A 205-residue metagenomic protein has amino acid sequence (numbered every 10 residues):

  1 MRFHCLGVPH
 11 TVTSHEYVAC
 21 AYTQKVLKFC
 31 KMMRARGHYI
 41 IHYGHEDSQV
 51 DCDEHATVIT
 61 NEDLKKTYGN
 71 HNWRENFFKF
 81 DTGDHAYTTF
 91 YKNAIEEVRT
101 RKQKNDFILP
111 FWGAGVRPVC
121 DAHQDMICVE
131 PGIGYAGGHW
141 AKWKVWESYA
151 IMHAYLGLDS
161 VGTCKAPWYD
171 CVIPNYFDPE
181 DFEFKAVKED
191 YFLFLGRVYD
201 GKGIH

Functional and structural regions predicted by a protein language model:
M1-H205: Catalytic cores of nucleotide-sugar-dependent glycosyltransferases that transfer UDP/GDP/TDP-activated
